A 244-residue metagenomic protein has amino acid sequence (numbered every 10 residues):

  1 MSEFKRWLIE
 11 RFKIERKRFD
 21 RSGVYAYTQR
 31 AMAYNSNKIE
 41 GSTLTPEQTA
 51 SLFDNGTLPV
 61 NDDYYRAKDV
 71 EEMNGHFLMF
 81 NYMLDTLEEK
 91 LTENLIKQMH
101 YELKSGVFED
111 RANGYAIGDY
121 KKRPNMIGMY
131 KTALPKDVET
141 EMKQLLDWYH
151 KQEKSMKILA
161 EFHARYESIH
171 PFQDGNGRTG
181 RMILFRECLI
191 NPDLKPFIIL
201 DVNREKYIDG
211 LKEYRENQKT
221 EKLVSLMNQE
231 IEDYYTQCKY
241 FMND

Functional and structural regions predicted by a protein language model:
M1-D244: FIC/Doc superfamily catalytic core
